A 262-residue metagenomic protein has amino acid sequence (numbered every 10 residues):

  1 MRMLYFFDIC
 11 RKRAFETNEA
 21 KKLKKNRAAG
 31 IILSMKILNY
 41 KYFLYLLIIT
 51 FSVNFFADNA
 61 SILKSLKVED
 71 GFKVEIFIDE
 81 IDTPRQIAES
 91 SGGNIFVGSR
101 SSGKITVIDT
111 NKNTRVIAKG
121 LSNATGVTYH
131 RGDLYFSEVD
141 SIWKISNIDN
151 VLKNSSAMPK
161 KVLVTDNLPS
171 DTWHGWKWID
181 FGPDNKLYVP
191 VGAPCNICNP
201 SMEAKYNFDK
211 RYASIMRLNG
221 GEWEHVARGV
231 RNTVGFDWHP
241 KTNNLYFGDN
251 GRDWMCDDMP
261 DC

Functional and structural regions predicted by a protein language model:
M1-M3: Methionine residue identity
F6-F7, R27, L33: Short hydrophobic targeting helices and cationic amphipathic motifs that mediate membrane/organellar targeting
A14, L23-G30: Positively charged N-terminal leader segments that act as targeting/secretion signals
K36-L44: Bacterial N-terminal signal peptides that target proteins for export
D58-C262: Beta-propeller domains with acidic blade repeats across secreted/periplasmic ectodomains and cytosolic WD/CNH propellers
